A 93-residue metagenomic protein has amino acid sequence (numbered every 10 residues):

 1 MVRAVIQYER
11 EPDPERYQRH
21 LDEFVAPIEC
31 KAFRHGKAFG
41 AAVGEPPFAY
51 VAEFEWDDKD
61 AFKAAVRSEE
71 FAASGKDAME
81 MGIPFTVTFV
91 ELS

Functional and structural regions predicted by a protein language model:
M1-R67, T88-S93: Short S/T/G/P-rich N-terminal loop/turn motif that feeds into the first structured element of a domain
F62-T88: C-terminal structural segments of small proteins and small subunits
